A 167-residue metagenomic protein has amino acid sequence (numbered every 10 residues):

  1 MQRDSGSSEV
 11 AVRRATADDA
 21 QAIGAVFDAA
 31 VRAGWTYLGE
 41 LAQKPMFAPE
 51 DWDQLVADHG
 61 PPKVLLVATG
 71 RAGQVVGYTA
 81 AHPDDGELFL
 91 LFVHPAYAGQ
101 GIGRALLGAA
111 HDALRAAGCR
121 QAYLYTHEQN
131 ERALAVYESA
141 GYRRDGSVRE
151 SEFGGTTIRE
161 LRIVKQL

Functional and structural regions predicted by a protein language model:
Q2-R3, R14-A20, G24-A96, R104-A109 (+3 more regions): Acetyl-CoA-dependent GNAT
S7, G60-P61, S139: Short, well-ordered coil/turn elements that cap or connect secondary structure elements
E9-A11: Extreme N-terminal starter segment of soluble prokaryotic enzymes
G34, Q100, A117-R120: Short coil/turn segments at alpha/beta junctions that flank glycine-rich nucleotide-binding fingerprints
L91, Q100, D145: Residues that scaffold the ATP/ADP-binding catalytic core of kinase and kinase-like folds
H94-Q100, E128-Q129: Active-site acidic-Proline motif in GNAT/NAT acetyltransferases
A98, R115, E138: Short polybasic/polar patches that bind polyanions
R120-L134, E138-L167: C-terminal "cap" of GNAT-fold acetyltransferases
